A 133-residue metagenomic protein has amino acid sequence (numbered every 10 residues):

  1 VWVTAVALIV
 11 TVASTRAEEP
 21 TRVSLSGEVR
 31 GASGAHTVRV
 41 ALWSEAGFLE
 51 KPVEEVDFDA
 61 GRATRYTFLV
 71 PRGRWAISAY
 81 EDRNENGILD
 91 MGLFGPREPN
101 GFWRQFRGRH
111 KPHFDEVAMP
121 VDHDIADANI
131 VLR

Functional and structural regions predicted by a protein language model:
W2-T11: Bacterial N-terminal signal peptides
V23-G31, I130: A short, amphipathic beta-strand motif
A32-F48: Short, ordered, surface-exposed loop/turn motifs in non-cytosolic proteins
F48-R62: Short, acidic Ser/Thr/Gly-rich low-complexity loop/linker segments typical of extracellular and cell-surface proteins
R62-T64, P71-R74: A glycine-anchored, Pro-Gly-centered beta-turn/N-cap motif
G73-R83: A short, solvent-exposed beta-strand micro-motif common in secreted/extracellular proteins
R83-M91: Acidic, glycine-anchored loop motifs typical of Ca2+
E98-R133: Extracellular beta-sheet/turn segments enriched in Thr/Pro/Gly and aliphatic residues
